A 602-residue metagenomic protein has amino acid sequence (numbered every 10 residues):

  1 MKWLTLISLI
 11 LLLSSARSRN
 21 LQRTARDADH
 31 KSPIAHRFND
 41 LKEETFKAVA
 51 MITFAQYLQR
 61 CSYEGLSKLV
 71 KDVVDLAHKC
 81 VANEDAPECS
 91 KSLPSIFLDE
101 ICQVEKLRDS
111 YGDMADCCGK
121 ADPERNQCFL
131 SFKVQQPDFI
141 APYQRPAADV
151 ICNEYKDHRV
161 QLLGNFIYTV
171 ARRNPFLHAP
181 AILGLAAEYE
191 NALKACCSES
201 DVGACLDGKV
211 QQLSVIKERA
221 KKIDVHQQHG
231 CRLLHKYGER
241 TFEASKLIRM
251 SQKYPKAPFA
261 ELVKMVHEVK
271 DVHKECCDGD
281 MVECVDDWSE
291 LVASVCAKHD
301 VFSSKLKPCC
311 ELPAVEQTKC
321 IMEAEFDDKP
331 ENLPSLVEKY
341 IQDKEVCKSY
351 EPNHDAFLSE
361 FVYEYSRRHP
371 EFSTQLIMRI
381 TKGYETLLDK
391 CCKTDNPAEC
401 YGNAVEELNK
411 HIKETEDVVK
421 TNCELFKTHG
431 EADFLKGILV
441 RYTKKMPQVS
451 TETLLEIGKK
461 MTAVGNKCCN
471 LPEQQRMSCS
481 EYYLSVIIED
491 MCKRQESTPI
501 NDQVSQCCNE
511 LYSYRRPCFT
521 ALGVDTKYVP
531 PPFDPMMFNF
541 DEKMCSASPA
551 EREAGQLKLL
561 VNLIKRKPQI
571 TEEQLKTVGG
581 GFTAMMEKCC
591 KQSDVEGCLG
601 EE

Functional and structural regions predicted by a protein language model:
K2-E602: General marker for long, soluble alpha-helical cores
